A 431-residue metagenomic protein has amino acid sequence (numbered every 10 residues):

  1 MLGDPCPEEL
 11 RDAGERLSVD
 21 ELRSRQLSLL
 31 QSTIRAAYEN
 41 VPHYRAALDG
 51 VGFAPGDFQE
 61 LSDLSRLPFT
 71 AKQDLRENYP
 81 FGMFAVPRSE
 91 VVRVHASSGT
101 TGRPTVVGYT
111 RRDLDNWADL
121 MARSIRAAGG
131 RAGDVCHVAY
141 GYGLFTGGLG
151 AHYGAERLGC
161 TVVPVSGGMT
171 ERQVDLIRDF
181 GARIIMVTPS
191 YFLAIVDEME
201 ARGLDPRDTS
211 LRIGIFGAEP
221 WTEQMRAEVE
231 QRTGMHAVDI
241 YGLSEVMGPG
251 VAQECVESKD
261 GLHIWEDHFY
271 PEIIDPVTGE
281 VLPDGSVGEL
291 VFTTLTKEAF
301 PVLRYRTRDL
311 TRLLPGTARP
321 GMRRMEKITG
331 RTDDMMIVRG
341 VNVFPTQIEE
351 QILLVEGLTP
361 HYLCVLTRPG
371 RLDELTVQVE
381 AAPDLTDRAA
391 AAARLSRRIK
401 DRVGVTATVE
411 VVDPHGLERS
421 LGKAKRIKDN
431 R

Functional and structural regions predicted by a protein language model:
M1-A96, G102-D119, R123-A127, R371-Q378 (+3 more regions): Nucleotide 5′-phosphate-binding alpha/beta core
A37, S97-T100, C136, I185 (+4 more regions): Conserved S/T- and glycine-rich ATP-binding loop of Class I adenylate-forming
R111-S124, V135-A194: AMP-binding/adenylate-forming
G130-D134: Short helix-loop-beta connector
V135, R202-W221: Conserved helix-loop-beta element of the AMP-binding
I185, L295-V403, G422: AMP-binding/adenylate-forming catalytic core of the ANL superfamily
F192-S210, A227-Q231: Adenylate-forming
R212, W221-T317: Conserved AMP-binding/adenylate-forming
